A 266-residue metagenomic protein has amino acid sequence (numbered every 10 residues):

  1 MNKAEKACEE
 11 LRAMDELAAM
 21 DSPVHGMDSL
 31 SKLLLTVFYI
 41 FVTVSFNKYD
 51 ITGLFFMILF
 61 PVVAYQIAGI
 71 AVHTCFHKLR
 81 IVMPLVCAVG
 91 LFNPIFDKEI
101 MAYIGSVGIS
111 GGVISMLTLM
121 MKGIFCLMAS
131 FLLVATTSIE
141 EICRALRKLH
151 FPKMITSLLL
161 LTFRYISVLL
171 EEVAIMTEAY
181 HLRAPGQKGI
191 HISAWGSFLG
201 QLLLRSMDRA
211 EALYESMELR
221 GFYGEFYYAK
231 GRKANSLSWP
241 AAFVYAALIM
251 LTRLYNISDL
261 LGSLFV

Functional and structural regions predicted by a protein language model:
M1-Y49, G53-Q66, E171-V266: Transmembrane alpha-helix interface motif
D21, H25, G69-T74, Y103 (+4 more regions): Membrane-helix interfacial "entry" motifs
L33, H73-M83, W239-A241: Alpha-helical transmembrane segments and their helix-start/interface "positive-inside/aromatic belt" motifs in integral
Y49-F56, T74-H77, A102: Short, aromatic-rich membrane-interface segments at the entry and exit of alpha-helical transmembrane domains
D50, A71-V72, P152-I155: Membrane-helix interface segments
I67-A68, V89: Long, contiguous secondary-structure blocks with strong helical propensity
H73, R164, E215: Short alpha-helical basic/polar micro-motif
F76-P185: Juxtamembrane/interface alpha-helical elements of multi-pass membrane proteins
